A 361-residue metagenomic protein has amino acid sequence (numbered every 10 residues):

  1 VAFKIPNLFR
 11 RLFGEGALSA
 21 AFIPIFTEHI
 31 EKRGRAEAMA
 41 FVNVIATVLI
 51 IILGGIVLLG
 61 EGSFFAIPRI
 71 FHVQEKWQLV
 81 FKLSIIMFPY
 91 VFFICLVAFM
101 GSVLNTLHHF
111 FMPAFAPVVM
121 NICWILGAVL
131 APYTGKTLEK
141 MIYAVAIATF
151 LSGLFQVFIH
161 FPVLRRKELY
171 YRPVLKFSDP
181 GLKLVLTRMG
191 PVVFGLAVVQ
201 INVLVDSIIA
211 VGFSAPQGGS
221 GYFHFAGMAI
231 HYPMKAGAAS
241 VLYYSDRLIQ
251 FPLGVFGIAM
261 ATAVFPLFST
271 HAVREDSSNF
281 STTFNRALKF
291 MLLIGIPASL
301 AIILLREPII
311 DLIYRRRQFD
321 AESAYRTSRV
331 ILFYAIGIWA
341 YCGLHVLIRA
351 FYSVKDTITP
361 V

Functional and structural regions predicted by a protein language model:
V1-V361: Membrane-embedded alpha-helical bundles of multi-pass transporters/translocases, especially carrier/permease families
